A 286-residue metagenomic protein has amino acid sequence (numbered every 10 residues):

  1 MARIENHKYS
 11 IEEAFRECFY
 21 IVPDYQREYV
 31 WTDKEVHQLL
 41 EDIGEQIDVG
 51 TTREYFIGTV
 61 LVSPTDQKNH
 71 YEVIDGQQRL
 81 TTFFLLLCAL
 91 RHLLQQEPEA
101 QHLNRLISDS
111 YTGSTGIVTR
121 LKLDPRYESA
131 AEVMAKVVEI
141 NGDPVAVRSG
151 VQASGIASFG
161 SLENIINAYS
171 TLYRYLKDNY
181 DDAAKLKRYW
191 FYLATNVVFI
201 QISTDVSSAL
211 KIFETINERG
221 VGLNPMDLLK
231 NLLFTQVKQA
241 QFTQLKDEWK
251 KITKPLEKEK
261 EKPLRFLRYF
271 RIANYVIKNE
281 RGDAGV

Functional and structural regions predicted by a protein language model:
M1-I74, Q78, F84, K187 (+2 more regions): Short alpha-helix boundary/capping and kink motifs at helix termini
Q46, L90-L93, R219: Phosphate/oxyanion-binding loops and surfaces in catalytic or ligand/nucleic-acid-binding neighborhoods
G50, L94-E97, L223: Long alpha-helical scaffolds in large eukaryotic adaptor/regulatory proteins, encompassing alpha-solenoid repeat systems
Y55, L94-Y127: Flexible phosphate/Mg2+-sensing switch loops adjacent to catalytic phosphate-binding sites
D75, L87, E214-I216: A short beta-strand motif that forms part of the nucleic acid-binding face of small beta-barrel RNA-binding folds
L80-Q96: Short active-site loop/helix that positions an aromatic residue
L93, E97, T235-K238: Juxtamembrane helix-loop transition sites at the ends of transmembrane segments in multi-pass membrane proteins
Y127-V286: Polyanionic (Asp/Glu-rich) segments that form extended negatively charged tracts
